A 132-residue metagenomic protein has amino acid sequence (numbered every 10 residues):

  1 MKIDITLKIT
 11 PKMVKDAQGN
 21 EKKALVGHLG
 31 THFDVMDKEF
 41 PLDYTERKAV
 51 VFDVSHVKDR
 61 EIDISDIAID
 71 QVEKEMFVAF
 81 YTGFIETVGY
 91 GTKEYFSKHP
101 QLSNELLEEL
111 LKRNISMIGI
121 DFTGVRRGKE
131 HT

Functional and structural regions predicted by a protein language model:
M1-T132: Active-/binding-site microenvironments in catalytic and ligand-binding cores
